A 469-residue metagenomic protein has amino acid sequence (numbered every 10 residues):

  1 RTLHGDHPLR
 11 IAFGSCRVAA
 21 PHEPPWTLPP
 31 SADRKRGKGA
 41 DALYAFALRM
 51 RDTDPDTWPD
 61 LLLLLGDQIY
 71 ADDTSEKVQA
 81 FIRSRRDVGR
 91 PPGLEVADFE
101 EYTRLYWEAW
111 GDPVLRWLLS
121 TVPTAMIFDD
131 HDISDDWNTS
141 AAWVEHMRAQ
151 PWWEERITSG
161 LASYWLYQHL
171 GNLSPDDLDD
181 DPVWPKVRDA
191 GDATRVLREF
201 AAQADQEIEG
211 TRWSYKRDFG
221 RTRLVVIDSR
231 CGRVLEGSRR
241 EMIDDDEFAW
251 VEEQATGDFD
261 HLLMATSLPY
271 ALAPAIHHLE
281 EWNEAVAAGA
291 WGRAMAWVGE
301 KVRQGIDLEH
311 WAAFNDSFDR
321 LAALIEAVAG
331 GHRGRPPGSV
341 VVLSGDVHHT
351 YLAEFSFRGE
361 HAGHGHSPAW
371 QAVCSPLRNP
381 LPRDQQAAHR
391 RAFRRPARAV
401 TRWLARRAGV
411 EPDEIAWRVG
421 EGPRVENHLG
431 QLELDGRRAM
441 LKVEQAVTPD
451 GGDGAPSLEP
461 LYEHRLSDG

Functional and structural regions predicted by a protein language model:
R1-G469: Metal-dependent phosphoester/phosphodiester hydrolase catalytic core
